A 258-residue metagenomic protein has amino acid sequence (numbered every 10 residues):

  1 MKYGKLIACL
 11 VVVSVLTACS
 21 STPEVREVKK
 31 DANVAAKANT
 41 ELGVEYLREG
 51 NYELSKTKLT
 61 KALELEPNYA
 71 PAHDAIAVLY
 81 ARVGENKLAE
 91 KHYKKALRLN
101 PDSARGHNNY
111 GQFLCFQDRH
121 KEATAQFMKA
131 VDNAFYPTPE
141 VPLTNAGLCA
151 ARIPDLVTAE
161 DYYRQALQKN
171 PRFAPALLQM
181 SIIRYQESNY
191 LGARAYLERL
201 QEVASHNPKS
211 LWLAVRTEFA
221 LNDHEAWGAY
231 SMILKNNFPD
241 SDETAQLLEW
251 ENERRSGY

Functional and structural regions predicted by a protein language model:
V13-A35, G257: Bacterial Sec signal peptide processing site at the extreme N-terminus
R26-E27, A204-P208, W212-Y258: Terminal, low-structured helical/coil segments at or just beyond the last alpha-helical repeat
D31, L65, L99, N133-F135 (+3 more regions): Structural marker of alpha-solenoid helical repeat scaffolds
A35, Y69, S103, P137-P139 (+3 more regions): Residue-level recognition of tetratricopeptide repeat
E41, A75, N109, T144-N145 (+3 more regions): Canonical tetratricopeptide repeat
R48, R82-V83, F116-Q117, C149-I153 (+4 more regions): Register position in tetratricopeptide repeats
